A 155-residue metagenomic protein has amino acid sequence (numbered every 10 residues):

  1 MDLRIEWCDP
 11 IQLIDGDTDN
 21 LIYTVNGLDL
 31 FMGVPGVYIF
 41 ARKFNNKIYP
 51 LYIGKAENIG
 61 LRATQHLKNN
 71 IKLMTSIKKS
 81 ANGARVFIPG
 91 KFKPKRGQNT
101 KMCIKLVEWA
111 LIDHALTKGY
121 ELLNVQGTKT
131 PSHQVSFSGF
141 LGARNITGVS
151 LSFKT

Functional and structural regions predicted by a protein language model:
M1-V37, A41-L51, E57-T155: Boundary/linker segments flanking structured domains
